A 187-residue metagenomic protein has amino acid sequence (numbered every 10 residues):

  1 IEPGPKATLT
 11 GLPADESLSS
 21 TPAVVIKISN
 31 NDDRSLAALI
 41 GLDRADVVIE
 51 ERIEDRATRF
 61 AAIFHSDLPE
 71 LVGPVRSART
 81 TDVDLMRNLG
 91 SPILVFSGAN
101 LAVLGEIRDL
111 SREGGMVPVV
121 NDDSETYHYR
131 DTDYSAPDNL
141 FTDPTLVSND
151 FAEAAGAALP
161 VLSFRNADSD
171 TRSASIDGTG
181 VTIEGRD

Functional and structural regions predicted by a protein language model:
P3-V47, E54-D187: A surface/extracellular/periplasmic glyco- and lipid-processing/surface-interacting theme
